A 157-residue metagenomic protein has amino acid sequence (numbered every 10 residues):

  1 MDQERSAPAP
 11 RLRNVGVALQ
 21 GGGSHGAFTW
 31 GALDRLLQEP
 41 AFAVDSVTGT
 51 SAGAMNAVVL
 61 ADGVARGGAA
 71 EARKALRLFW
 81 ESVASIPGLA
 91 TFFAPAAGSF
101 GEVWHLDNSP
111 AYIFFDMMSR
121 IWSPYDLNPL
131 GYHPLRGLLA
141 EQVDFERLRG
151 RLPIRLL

Functional and structural regions predicted by a protein language model:
M1-T48, V58-L157: Patatin-like phospholipase
G49, G53: Gly/Ala-rich beta-loop-alpha elbow adjacent to hydrolase catalytic centers
